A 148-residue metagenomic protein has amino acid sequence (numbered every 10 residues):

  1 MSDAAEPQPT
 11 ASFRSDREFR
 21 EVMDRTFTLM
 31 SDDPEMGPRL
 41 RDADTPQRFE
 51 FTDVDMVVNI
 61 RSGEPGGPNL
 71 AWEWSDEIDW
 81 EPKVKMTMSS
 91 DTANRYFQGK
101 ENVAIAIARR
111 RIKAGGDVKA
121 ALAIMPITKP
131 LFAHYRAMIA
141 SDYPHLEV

Functional and structural regions predicted by a protein language model:
S2-V148: Feature captures hydrophobic
